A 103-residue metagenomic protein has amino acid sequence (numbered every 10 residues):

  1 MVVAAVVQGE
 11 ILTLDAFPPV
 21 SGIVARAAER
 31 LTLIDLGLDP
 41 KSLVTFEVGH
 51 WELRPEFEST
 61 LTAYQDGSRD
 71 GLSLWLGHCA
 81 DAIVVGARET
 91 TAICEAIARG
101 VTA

Functional and structural regions predicted by a protein language model:
M1-A103: Phosphate/pyrophosphate-binding active-site loops
